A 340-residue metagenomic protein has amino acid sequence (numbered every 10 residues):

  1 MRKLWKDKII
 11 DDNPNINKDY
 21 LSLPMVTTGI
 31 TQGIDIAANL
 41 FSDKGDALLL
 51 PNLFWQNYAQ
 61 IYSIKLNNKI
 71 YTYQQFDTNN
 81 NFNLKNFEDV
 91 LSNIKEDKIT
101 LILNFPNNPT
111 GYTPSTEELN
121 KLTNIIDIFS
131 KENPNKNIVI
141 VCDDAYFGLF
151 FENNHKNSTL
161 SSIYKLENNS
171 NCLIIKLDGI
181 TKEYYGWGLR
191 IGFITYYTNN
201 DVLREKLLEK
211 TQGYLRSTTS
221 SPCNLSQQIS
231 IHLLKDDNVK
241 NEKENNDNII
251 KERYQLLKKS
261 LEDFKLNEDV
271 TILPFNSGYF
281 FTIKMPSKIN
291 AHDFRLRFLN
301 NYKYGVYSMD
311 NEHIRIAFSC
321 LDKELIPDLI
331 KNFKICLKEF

Functional and structural regions predicted by a protein language model:
M1, W5, G33, S226 (+6 more regions): Alpha-helical packing segments of well-folded alpha/beta enzyme cores
M1-N135, I140, F147-E167, E324-I326 (+1 more regions): Conserved core of the PLP fold type I
K3, E88-S92, T123, I289 (+1 more regions): PLP-dependent enzyme catalytic core of the Aspartate aminotransferase-like
W5, P24, L48, Y62 (+10 more regions): Generic structural signal for small/hydrophobic residues in well-ordered secondary structure, especially within
T31, W55-Q56, P106-P109, Y146-G148 (+9 more regions): Short, solvent-exposed loop/turn segments at secondary-structure junctions
N52, I102-N104, V139-D144, D178 (+4 more regions): Short beta-strand segments
Y164-K251: Conserved core segment of the aminotransferase class I/II
N224-Q227, I231, K243-K258, E268-M285 (+1 more regions): Conserved glycine-rich beta-strand-loop-beta hairpin in the small C-terminal domain of fold type I
